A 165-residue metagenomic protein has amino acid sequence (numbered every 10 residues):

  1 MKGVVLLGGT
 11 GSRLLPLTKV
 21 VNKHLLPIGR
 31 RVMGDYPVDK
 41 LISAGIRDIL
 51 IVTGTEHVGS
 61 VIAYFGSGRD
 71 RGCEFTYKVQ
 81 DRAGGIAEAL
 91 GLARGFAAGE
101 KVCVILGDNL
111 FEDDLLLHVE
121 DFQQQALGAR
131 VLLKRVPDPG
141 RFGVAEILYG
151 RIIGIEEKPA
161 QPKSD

Functional and structural regions predicted by a protein language model:
K2-V5, R13, P27, R31-L106 (+2 more regions): Conserved N-terminal catalytic core of the sugar/cofactor nucleotidyltransferase
G9, D108, R135: Active-site glycine-centered loops adjacent to acidic/histidine catalytic or metal-binding residues that shape
S12-H24: Conserved N-terminal glycine-rich FAD pyrophosphate-binding loop of Rossmann-like flavoproteins
H24, E74-T76, R151-G154: Conserved beta-strand segments of alpha/beta enzyme cores
L25, Y77, A129-V131: Conserved beta-strand scaffold positions in the cores of enzyme catalytic domains, especially in NTP/NDP-utilizing
L26-P27, E146: Well-ordered beta-strand positions
E112-D165: Conserved core of the sugar-phosphate nucleotidyltransferase
